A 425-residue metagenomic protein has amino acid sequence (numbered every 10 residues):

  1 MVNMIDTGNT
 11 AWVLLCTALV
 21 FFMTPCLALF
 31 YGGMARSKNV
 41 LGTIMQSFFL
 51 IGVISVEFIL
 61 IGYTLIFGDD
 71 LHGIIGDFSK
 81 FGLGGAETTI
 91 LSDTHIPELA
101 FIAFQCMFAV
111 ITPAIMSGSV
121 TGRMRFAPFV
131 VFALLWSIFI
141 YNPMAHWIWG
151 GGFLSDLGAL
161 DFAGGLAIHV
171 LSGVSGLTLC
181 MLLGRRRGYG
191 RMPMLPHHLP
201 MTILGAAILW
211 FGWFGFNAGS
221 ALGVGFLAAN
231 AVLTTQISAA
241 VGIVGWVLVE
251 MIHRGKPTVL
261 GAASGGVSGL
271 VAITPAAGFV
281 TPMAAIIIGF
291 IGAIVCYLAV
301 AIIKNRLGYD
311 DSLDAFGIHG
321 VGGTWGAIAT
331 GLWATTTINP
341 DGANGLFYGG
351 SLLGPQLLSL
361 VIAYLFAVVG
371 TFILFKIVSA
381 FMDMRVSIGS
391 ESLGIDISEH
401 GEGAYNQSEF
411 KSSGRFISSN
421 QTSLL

Functional and structural regions predicted by a protein language model:
M1-L425: Glycine- and aromatic-enriched membrane alpha-helices
